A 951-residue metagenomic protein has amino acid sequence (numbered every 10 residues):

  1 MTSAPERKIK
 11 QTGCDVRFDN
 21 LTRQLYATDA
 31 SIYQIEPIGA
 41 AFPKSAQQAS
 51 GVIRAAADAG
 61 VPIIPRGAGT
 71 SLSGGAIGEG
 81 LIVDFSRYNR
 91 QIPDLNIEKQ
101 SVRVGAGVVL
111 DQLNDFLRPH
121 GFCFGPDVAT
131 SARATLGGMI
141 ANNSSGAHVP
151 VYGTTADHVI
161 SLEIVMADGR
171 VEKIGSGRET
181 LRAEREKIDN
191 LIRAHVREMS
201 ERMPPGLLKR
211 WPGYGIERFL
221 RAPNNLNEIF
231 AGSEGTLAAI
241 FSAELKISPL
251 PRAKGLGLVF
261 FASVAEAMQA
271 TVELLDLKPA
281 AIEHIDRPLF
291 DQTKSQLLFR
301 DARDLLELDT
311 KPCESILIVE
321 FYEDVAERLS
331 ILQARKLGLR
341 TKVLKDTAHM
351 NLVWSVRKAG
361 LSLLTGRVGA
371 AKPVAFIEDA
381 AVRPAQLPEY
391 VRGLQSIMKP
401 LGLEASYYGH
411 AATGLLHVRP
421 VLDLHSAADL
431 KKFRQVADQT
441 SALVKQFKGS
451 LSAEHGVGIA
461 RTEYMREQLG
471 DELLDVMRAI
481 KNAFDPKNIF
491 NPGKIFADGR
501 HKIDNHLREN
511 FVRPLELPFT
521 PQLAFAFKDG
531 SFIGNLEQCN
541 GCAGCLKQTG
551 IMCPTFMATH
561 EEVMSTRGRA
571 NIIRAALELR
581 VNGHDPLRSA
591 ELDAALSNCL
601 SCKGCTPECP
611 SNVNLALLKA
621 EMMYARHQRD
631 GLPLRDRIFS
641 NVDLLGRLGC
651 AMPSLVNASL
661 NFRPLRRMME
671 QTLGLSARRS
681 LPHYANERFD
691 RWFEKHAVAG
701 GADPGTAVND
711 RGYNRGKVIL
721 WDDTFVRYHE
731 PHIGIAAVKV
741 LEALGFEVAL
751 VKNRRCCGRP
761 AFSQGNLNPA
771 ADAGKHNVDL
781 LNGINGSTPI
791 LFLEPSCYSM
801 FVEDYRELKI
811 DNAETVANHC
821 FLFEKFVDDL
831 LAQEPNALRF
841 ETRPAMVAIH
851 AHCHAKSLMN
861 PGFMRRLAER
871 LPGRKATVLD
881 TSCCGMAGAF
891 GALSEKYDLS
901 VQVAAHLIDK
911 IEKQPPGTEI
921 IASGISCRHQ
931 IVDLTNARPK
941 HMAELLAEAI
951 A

Functional and structural regions predicted by a protein language model:
M1-R54, D58, A68-Q100, A129 (+7 more regions): N-terminal flexible segment immediately upstream of the FAD-binding catalytic core in FAD-dependent oxidoreductases
K8, S31-I63, L81, F85-V128 (+7 more regions): N-terminal glycine-rich flavin-associated loop
T22, S71-S73, T130-L136, W211-G215 (+17 more regions): A glycine-rich phosphate-binding loop feature that marks nucleotide/adenosyl-phosphate handling sites
S31, M139-A141, V149-T155, V159-V356 (+2 more regions): C-terminal substrate-binding/cap subdomain adjacent to the FAD-binding core in PCMH-type and related FAD-linked
R221-L237, G255, V259-L277, V325 (+8 more regions): Long hydrophobic segments that form regular secondary structure
A243-L245, M268-T271, L275-A371, A405 (+7 more regions): Terminal amphipathic helices with adjacent charged low-complexity linkers/tails
A371, Q446-L451, G458-N598, L617 (+4 more regions): Ferredoxin-type iron-sulfur electron-transfer modules and their immediate structural context
D485, P492, A616-G705, N709-A951: Iron-sulfur cluster-binding electron-transfer modules in prokaryotic oxidoreductases
